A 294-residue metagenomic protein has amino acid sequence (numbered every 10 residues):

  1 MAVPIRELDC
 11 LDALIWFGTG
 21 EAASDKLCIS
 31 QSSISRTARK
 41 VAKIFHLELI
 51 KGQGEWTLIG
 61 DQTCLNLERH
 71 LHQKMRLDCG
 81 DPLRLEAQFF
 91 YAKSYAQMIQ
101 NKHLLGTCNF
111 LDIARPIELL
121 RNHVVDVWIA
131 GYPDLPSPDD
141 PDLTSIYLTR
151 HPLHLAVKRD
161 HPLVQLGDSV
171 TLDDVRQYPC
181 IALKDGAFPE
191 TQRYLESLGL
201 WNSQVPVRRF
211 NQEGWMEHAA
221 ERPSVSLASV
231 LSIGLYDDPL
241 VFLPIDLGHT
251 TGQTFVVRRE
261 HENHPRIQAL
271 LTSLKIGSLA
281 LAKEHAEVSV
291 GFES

Functional and structural regions predicted by a protein language model:
M1-L111, G277-S294: N-terminal hydrophobic or amphipathic helices and topogenic motifs
K26, A114-W128, Q212-P223: Short helices/loops that flank or line small-molecule/ion binding pockets
S94-A96, R176-G199: Secondary-structure junction motif
R115-V157: Short beta-strand-centered segments that line the small-molecule binding cleft or hinge of alpha/beta clamshell
D142-L153, V230, D237-G252, H261-E262: Short beta-strand->loop
L148-L153, V157-C180: Flexible hinge/capping segments at coil-to-helix
G186, L195-V241: Hydrophobic hinge/microswitch elements
I245-A286: A late-sequence structural motif
